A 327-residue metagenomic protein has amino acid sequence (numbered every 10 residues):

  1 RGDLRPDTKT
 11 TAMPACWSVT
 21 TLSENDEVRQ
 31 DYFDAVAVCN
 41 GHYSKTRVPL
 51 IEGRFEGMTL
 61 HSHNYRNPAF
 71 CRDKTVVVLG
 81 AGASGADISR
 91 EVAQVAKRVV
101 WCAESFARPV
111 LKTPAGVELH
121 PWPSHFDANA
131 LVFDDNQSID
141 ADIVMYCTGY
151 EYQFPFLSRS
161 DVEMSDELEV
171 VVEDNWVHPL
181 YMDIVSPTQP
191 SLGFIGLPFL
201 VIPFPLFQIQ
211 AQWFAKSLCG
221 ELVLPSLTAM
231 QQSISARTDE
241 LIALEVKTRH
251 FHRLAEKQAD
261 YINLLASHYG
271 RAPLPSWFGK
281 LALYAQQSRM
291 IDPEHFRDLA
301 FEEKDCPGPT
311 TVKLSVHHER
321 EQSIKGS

Functional and structural regions predicted by a protein language model:
R1-A35, N40: Feature captures the FAD/FMN-dependent oxidoreductase FAD-binding
G2, M13-C16, R90-V172, T188 (+1 more regions): A Rossmann-like FAD-binding core segment of flavoenzymes
S23, G41-H42, N64, M145 (+1 more regions): Short glycine-/small-residue-rich Rossmann-like dinucleotide-binding loops
N25-A35, F70-R72, D134-I143: Core beta-strand elements of the Rossmann-like FAD/NAD(P) dinucleotide-binding domain in flavoenzyme oxidoreductases
A35-V95, V100-W101, L111-H120, S124 (+2 more regions): Glycine-rich dinucleotide-binding loop and its adjacent helix/turn
K45-T46, Y152-F154, V201: Short glycine-rich, flexible loops that bind phosphorylated cofactors or substrates
A81, E104, L197: Cofactor-binding loop segments of dinucleotide-utilizing enzymes, especially the Rossmann-like FAD- and NAD(P)+-binding
P179-L180, S191-S327: C-terminal, flexible cofactor-proximal segment of oxidoreductases
